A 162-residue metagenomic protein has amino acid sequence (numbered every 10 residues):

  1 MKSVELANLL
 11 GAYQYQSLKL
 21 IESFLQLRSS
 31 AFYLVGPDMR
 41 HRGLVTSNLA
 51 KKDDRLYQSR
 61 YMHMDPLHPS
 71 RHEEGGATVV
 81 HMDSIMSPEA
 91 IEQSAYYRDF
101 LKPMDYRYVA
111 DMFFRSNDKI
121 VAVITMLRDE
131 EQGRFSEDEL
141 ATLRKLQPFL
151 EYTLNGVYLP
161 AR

Functional and structural regions predicted by a protein language model:
M1-N8, A12, Q16-I120, T125-E131 (+5 more regions): Regulatory input/activation interfaces that engage signals or partners
G156-R162: Signal-transducing coiled-coil/dimerization helices and immediately adjacent hinge/linker segments that couple sensory
